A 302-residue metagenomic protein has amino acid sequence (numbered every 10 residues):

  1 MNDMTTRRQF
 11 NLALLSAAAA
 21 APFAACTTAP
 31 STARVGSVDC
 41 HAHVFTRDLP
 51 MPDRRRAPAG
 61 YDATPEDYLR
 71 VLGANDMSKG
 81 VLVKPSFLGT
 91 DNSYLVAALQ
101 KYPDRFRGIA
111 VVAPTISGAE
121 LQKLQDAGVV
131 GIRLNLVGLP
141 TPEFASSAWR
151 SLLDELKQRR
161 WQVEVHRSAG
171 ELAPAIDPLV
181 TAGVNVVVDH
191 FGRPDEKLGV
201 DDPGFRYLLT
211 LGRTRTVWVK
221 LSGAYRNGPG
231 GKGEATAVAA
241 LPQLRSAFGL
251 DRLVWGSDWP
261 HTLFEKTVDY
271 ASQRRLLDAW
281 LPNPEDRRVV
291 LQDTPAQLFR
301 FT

Functional and structural regions predicted by a protein language model:
N2-T5, Q9-A19, T27-T28, V35-G36 (+4 more regions): Mid-to-C-terminal alpha-helical segments outside catalytic/metal-binding sites
N11, A29-T90, Y94: An N-terminally biased module of ancient metal coordination in phosphate/nucleic-acid-related enzymes
V38-A42, V81-V83, G108-A110, I132 (+4 more regions): Hydrophobic faces of well-ordered beta-strands that scaffold small-molecule active sites in alpha/beta enzyme cores
H41, L95, L156, V219 (+2 more regions): Conserved, mostly hydrophobic/aromatic
G89-D177, K220-A224, G231: Active-site gating/metal-coordination segments in enzymes
D91-F106, A240-S246, S272-D278: Short, electropositive alpha-helical surface patch
A145-V254: Catalytic pocket-lining loop regions of alpha/beta-barrel enzymes, especially the amidohydrolase/enolase/GH5 lineages
